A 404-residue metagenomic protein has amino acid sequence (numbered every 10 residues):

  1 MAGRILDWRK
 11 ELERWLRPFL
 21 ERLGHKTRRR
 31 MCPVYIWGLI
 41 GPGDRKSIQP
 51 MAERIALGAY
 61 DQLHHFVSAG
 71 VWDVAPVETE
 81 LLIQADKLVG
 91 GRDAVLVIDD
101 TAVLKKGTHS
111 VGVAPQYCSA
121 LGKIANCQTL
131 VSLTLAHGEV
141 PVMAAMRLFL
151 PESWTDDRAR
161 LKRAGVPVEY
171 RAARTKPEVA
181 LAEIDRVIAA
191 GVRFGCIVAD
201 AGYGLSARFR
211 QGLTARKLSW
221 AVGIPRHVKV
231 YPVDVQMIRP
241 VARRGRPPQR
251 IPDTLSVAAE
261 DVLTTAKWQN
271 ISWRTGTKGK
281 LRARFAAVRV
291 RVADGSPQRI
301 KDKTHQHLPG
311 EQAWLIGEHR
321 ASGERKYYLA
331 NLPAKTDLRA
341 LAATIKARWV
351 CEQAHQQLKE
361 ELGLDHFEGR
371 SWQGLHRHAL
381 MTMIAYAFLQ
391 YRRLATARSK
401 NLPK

Functional and structural regions predicted by a protein language model:
M1-G24: Basic, low-complexity segments
K10-E13, G122, A136-G165, E169-A173 (+2 more regions): An anionic, glycine-rich sequence signature occurring as long contiguous blocks
L23-L39, G43-T108, P115, A221 (+2 more regions): Electropositive nucleic-acid engagement tracts
M51, R92-K106, L133, C196-L205 (+4 more regions): Short, conserved catalytic/metal-binding motifs centered on acidic residues
S68-E152, D157-R158, K162-R163, P297-T304: Active-site-proximal, Lys/Arg-enriched surface segment that forms a nucleic-acid-binding/basic interface patch
R160-P240: Domain-level cores of phosphate- or acyl-group-handling catalytic modules
A330, T336-I345, E360-R377, T396-S399: Short, solvent-exposed helix-loop connector elements
L389-K404: Conserved nucleotidyltransferase catalytic core and NTase-mimicking acidic/glycine-rich helix/loop elements in nucleic
